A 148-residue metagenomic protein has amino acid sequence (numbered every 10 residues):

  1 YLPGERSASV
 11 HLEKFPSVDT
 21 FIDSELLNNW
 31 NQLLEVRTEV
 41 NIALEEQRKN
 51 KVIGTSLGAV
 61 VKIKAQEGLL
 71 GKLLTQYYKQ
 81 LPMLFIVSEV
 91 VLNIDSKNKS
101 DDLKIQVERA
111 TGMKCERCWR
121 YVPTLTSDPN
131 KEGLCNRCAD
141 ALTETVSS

Functional and structural regions predicted by a protein language model:
Y1-A43, Q47-E67, V91-I94, N98-Q106 (+2 more regions): Acidic, turn-prone loop/beta-hairpin segments
Y78-L92: A glycine-rich helix N-cap at a beta->alpha junction
A110-M113, N130: Flanking scaffold residues of small Cys/His-coordinated metal-binding clusters
C115, C135-C138: Short cysteine-rich clusters marking metal-coordination/redox-active sites
C118: Basic, alpha-helical nucleic-acid-binding regions used in initiation and control of genome expression
Y121-T124, C138-A141: Cys/His-rich metal-chelating microdomains
T124-G133: Short linker/helix segments within small regulatory modules
L142-S148: Short metal-binding segments enriched for Cys and/or His
